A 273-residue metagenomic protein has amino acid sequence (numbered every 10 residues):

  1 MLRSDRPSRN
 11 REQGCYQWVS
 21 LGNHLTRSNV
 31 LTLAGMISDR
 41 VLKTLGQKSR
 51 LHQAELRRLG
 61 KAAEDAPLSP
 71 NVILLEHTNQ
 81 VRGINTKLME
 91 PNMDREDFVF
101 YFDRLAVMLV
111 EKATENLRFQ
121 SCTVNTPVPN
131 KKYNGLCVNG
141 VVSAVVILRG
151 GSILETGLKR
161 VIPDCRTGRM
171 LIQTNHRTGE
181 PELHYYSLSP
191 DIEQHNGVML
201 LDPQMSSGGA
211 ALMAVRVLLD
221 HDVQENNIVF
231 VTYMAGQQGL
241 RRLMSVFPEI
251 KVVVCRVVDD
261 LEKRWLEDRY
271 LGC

Functional and structural regions predicted by a protein language model:
L2-C273: PRPP-associated nucleotide enzymes
